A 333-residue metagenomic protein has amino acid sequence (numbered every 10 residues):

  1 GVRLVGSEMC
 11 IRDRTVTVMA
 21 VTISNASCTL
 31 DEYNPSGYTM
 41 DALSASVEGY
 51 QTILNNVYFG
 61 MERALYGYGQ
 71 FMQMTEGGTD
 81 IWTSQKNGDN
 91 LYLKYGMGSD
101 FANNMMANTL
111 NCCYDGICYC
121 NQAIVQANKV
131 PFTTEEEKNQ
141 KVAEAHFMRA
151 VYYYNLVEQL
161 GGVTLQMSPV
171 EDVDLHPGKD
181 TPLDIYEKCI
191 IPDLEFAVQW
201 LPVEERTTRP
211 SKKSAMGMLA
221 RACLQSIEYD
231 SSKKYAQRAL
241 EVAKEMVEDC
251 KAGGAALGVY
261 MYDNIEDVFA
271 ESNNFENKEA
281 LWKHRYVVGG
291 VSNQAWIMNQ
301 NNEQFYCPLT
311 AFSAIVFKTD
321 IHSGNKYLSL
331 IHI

Functional and structural regions predicted by a protein language model:
G1-D13, I331-H332: Single conserved hydrophobic/aromatic residue that forms the stacking wall/gate of nucleotide- or nucleobase-binding
S7-E8, R12-P35: Bacterial Sec-dependent N-terminal signal peptides
N25, K129-H146, I227-E245: Secondary-structure transition into beta-strands, especially the periplasmic turns and strand N-termini that construct
T29-G88, L194-F196, K212-I331: An aromatic- and glycine-enriched ligand-binding surface/loop that stacks and positions planar moieties
S36-T39, M97-F101, M167-D174: Short linear capping/connector segments at secondary-structure termini
S46-L65, N87-L160, L175-H176, T181-K188 (+1 more regions): Conserved, well-structured interaction surfaces
V157-E158, T164, E205, Q225-S232: Short coil/turn linking the two alpha-helices of tandem helical-hairpin repeats
T164-P169, V198-T208, G254-I265: Glycine- and aromatic-rich loop/turn segments at beta-sheet edges
